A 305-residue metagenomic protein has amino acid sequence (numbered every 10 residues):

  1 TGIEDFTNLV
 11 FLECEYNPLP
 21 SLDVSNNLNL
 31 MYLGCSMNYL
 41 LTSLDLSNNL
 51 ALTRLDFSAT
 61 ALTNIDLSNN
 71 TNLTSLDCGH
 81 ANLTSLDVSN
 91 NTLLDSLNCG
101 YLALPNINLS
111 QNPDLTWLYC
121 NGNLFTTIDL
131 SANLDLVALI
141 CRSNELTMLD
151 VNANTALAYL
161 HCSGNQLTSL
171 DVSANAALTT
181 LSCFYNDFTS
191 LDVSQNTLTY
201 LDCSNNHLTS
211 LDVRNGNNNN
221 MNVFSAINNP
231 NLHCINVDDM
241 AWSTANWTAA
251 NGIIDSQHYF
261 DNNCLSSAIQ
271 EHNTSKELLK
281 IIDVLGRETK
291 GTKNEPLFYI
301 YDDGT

Functional and structural regions predicted by a protein language model:
G2-D5, D23-N26, S43-N48, D66-N69 (+9 more regions): C-terminal per-repeat helix/turn "cap" of leucine-rich repeat
I3, I282-D283, I300: Hydrophobic alpha-helical segments, especially N-terminal targeting/anchoring helices
N8-L19, N29, G34-L40, A51 (+18 more regions): Concave beta-strand-loop units of leucine-rich repeat
T244-N246: Alpha-helical scaffold segments
D261-E288: Residue-level detector of functionally pivotal "anchor" positions at catalytic/ligand-binding pockets or at interdomain
E288-N294: Conserved beta-loop-beta connector loops within the AMP-binding
P296-T305: C-terminal tail/sorting-segment detector
